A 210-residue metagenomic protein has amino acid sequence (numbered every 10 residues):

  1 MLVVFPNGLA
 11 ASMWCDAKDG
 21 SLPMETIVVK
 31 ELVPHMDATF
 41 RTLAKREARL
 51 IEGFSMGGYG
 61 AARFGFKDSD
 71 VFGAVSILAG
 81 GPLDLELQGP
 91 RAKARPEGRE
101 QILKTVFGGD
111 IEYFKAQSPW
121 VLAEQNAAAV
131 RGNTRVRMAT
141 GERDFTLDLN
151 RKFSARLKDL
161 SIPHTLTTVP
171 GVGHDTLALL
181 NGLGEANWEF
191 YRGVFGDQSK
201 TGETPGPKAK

Functional and structural regions predicted by a protein language model:
M1-K210: Non-catalytic cap/lid and distal C-terminal segments of serine-dependent acyl enzymes
